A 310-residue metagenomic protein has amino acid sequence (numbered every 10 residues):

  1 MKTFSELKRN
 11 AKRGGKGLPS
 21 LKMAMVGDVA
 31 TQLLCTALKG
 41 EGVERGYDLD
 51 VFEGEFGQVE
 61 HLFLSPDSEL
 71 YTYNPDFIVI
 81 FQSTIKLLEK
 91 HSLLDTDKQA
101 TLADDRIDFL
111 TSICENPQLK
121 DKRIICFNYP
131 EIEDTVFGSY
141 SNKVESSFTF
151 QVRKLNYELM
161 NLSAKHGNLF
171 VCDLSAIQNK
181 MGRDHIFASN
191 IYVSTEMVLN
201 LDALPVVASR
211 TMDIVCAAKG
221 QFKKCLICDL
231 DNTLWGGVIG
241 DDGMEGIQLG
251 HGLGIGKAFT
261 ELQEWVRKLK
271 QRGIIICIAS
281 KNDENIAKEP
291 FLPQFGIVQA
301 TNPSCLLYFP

Functional and structural regions predicted by a protein language model:
M1-G17: Short N-terminal or domain-adjacent regulatory/targeting segments
K12-S20, C35-K39, E44-L201, M212-K224: Alpha-helical cap/lid subdomain in secreted, periplasmic, or secretory-pathway luminal O-acyl-processing enzymes
L21-T36, G57, L230-L234: Catalytic nucleophile-elbow at a beta strand-turn-alpha helix junction centered on a G-D-S/GDSL motif, marking
F222-I239: Asp-based phosphoryl-transfer active-site loop
L234-E261: Active-site neighborhood of HAD-like aspartate-dependent phosphohydrolases
E261-L292: Substrate-recognition element of Asp-dependent hydrolases with the DxDx(T/V) motif
A279, N285-P310: Substrate-recognition "cap/lid" segment bordering the active-site pocket of phosphatases
